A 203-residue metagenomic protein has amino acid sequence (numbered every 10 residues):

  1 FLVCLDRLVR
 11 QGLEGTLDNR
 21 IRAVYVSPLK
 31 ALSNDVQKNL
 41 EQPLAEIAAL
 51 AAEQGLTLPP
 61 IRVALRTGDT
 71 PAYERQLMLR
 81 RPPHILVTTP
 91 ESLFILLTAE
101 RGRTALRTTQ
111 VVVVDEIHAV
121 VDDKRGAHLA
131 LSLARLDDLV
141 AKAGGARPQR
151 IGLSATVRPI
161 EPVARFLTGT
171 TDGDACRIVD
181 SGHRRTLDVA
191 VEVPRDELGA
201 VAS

Functional and structural regions predicted by a protein language model:
F1-L8, A127-L133: Motif I (Walker A/P-loop) of helicase-class P-loop NTPases
D6-V36, A51-A52, L139-R147: Conserved SF1/SF2 helicase motif Ia
I21-V24, R62, P82-I85, E91 (+2 more regions): Loop/turn-to-beta-strand initiation segments
L32-L65, F166-T171: Conserved helix-turn-beta segment of the N-terminal RecA-like "Helicase ATP-binding" lobe in SF1/SF2 helicases
L58-P60, D69-L86: Conserved motor-coupling elements within RecA-like helicase/translocase cores
R62-R75, E91-I95, S181-H183: Conserved helicase motor
L86, P90-F94, E100-A143: SF2 helicase catalytic motif II
A134, Q149-S203: Conserved interdomain linker/interface between the two RecA-like ATPase lobes of SF2 helicase motors
